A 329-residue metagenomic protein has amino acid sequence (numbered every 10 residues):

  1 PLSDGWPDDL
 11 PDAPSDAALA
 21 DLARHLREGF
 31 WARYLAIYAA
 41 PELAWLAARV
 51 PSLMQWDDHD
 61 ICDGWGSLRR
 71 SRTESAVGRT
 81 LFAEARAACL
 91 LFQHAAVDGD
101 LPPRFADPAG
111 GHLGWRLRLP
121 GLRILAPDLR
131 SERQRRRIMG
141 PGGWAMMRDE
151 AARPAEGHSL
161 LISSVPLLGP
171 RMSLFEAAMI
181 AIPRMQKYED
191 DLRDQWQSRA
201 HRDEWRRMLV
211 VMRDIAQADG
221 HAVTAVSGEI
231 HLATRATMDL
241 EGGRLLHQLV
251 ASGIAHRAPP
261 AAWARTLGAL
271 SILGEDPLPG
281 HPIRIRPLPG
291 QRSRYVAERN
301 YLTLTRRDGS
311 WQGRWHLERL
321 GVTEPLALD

Functional and structural regions predicted by a protein language model:
P1-D329: Metal-dependent phosphoester/phosphodiester hydrolase catalytic core
